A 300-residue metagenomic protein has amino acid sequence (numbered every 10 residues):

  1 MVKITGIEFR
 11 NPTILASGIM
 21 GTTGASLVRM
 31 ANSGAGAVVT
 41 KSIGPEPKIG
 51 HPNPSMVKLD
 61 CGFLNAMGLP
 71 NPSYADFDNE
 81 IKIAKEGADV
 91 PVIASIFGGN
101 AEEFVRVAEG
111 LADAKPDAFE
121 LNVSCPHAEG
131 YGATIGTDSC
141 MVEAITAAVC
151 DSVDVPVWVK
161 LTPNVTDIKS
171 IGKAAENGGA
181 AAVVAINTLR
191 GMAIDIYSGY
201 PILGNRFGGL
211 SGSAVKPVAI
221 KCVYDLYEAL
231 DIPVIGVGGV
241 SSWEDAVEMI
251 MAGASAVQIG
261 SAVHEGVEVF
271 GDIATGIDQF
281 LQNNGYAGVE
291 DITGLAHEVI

Functional and structural regions predicted by a protein language model:
M1-V92, I273: N-terminal capping/small domains of soluble enzymes
F9-T22, G68-P70, I93-F104, W158-D167 (+1 more regions): Active-site mouth loops of central-metabolism enzymes
L27-S33, A37, G99-I235, E244-A252 (+1 more regions): Alpha/beta enzyme core
K41, G238, G260-S261: Short beta->alpha connector loops at strand-helix junctions that form conserved, small/polar/Pro-enriched
G44-I49, P126-A128, R190-A193, H264-G266: Short gly/pro/ser/thr-enriched loop/turn and capping motifs at secondary-structure boundaries
G50-C61, I194-G208, I250, A262-A287: C-terminal helical cap(s) of enzyme catalytic domains, especially alpha/beta-barrels
K216, T275-I300: Extended, intrinsically disordered, low-complexity segments
V247, I259, V263, V267 (+1 more regions): C-terminal alpha-helical cap/extension of soluble enzyme domains
